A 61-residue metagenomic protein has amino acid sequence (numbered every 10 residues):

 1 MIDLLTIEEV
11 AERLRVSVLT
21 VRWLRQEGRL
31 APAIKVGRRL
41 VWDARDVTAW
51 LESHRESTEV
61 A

Functional and structural regions predicted by a protein language model:
M1-W23, S53: Polyanion-binding surface elements
L4-E8, P32-R55: Short helix-start
Q26: Major-groove recognition helix of helix-turn-helix-like DNA-binding domains
E56-A61: Short, charged recognition helix plus adjacent turn of helix-turn-helix-like nucleic-acid-binding domains
